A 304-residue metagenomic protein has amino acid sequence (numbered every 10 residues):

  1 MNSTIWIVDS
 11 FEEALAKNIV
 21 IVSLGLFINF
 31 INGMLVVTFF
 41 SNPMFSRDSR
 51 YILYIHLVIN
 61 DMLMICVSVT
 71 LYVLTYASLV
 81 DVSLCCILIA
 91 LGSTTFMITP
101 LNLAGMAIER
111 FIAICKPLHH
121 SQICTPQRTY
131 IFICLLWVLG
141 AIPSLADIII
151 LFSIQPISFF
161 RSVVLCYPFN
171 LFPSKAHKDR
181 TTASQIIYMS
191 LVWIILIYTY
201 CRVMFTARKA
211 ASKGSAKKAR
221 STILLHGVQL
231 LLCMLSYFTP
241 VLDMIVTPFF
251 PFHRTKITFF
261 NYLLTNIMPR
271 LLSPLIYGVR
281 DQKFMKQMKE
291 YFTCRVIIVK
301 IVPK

Functional and structural regions predicted by a protein language model:
M1-W6, I142-S190: Loop architecture of class A 7-transmembrane GPCRs
W6-E12, L74-L88, P173-A176, T239-P269: Extracellular loop architecture of rhodopsin-family
E12-L91, M97-F111, L135, R220-L235: Structural signature of the GPCR N-terminal helical module
V36, S41-S49, C115-Y130, I197-I223 (+1 more regions): Intracellular signaling interfaces of 7-transmembrane GPCRs
C66-T70, I142-L145, I149, I186 (+4 more regions): Hydrophobic alpha-helical segments of membrane proteins
I98-N102, C124-F159: Fourth transmembrane helix
C201-K256: Glycine/small-residue-rich hydrophobic helix-like segments
F238-I245, F249-K304: Seventh transmembrane helix
